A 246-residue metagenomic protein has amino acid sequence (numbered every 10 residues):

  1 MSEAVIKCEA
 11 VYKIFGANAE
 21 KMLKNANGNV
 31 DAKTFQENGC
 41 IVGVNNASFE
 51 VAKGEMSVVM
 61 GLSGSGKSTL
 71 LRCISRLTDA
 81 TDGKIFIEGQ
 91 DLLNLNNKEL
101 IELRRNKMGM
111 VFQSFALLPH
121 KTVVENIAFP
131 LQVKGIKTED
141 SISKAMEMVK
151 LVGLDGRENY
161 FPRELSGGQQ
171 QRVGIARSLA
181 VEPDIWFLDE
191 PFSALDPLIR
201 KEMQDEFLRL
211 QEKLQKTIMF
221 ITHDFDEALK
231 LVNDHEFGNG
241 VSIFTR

Functional and structural regions predicted by a protein language model:
K24-K33, Q90-D91, Q132, E139-G156 (+1 more regions): Conserved ABC ATPase "signature" region
T34-N38, L92-G109, V133, T138: ABC ATPase NBD coupling module
S75: Helix-to-loop junction immediately C-terminal to a conserved catalytic motif
K121-A128: Short coil-to-helix segment of the ABC ATPase nucleotide-binding domain corresponding to the Q-loop/switch region
F161-L165, Q169: Conserved ABC ATPase signature
I175: Hydrophobic anchor residue at the start of the ABC signature
A180-D184: A short, proline-enriched helix->beta-strand linker immediately N-terminal to the Walker B motif in ABC-type P-loop
W186-D189: Catalytic Walker B motif of ABC-type/P-loop ATPase nucleotide-binding domains
